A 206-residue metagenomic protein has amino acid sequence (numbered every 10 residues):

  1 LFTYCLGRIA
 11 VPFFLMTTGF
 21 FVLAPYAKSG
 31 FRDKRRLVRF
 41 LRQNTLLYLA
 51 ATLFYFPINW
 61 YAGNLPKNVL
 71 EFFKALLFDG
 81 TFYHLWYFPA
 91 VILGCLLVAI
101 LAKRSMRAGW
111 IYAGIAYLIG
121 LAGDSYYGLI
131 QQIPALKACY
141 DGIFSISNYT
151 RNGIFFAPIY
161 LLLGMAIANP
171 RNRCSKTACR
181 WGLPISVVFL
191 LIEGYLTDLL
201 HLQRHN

Functional and structural regions predicted by a protein language model:
L1-N206: Alpha-helical transmembrane segments and their immediate juxtamembrane cytosolic regions
